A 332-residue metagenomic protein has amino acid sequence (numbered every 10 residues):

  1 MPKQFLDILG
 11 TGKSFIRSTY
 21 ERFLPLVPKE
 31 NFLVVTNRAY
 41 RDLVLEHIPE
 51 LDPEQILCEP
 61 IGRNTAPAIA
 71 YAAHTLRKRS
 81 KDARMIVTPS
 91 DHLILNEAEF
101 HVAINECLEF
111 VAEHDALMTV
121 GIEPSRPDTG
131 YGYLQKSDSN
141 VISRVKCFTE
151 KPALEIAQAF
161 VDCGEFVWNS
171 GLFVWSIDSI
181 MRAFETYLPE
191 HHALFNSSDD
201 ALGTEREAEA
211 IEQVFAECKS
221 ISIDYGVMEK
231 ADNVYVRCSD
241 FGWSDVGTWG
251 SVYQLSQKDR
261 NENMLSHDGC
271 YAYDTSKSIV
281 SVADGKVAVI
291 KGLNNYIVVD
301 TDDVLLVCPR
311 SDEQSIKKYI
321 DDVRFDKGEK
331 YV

Functional and structural regions predicted by a protein language model:
M1-G10: Glycine-rich N-terminal loop/short-helix segment of MobA-like nucleotidyltransferase
L9-P89, L95-N105, S311: Conserved N-terminal catalytic core of the sugar/cofactor nucleotidyltransferase
I16, A72, D91, L134 (+3 more regions): Residue-level signal for inorganic ion chemistry
K29-E30, D52-P53, S80-A83, E113-L117 (+8 more regions): Short coil/turn connectors at secondary-structure junctions
V34, L57-C58, V87, M118-I122 (+2 more regions): General beta-strand structural signal in soluble alpha/beta enzymes
E97-F215, Y235, G285, R310: Conserved core of the sugar-phosphate nucleotidyltransferase
I177-V332: Left-handed beta-helix
